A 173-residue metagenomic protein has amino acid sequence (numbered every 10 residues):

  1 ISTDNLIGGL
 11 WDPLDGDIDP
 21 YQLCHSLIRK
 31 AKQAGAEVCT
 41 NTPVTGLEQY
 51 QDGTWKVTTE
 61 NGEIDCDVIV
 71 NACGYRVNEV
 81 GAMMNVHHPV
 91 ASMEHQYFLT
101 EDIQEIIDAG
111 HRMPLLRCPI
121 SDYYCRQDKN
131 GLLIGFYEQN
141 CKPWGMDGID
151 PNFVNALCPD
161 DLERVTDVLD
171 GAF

Functional and structural regions predicted by a protein language model:
I1-A34, C39-T40, G46-K56, K129: Flavin (FAD/FMN) cofactor-binding and adjacent substrate-gating region of FAD-dependent oxidoreductase domains
I1-D4, H87-V90, R117: A short alpha-helix-loop-beta-strand transition element characteristic of N-terminal alpha/beta dinucleotide-binding
V38-T40, N71, I134: General beta-strand structural signal in soluble alpha/beta enzymes
T58-V68, A72: Core beta-strand elements of the Rossmann-like FAD/NAD(P) dinucleotide-binding domain in flavoenzyme oxidoreductases
N71-V86: Flavin (primarily FAD) binding-site architecture
V86-H87, I103-F173: Active-site lid/adjacent beta-loop-alpha segment flanking the redox-cofactor pocket in flavoenzymes
